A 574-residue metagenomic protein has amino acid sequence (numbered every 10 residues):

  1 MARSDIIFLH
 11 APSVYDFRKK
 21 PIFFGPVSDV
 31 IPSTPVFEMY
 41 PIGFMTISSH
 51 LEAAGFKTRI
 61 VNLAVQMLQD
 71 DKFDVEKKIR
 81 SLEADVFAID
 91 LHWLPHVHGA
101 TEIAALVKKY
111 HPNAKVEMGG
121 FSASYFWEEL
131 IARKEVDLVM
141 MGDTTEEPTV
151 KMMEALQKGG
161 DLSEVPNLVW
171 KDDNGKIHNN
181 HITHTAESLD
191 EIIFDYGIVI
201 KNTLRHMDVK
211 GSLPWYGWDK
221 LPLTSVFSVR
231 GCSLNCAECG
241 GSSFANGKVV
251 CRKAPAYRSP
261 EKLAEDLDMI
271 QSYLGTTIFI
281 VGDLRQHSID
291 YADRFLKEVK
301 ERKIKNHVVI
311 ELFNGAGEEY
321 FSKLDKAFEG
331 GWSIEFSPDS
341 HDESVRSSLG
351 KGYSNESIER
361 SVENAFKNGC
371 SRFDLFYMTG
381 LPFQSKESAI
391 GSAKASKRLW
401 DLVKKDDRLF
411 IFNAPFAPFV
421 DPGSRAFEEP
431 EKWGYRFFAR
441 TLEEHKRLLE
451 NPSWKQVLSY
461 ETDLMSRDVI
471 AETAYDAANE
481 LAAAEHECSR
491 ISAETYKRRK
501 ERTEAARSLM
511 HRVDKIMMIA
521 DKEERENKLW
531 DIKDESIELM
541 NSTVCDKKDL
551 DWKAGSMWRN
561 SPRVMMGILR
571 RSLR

Functional and structural regions predicted by a protein language model:
A2-F8, K57, E76-R80, D85 (+2 more regions): Radical SAM enzyme core and accessory elements
A2-R3, R18-P21, K171-S228: N-terminal [4Fe-4S]-dependent radical SAM core
S4-V36: Short glycine-rich His-centered loop
D16-F17, W127, L234, N246-G247 (+4 more regions): Flexible glycine/acidic-rich beta-alpha junction loops that bind and position SAM and/or redox cofactors in anaerobic
F44, A100, T149, P260-L263 (+5 more regions): Aromatic/hydrophobic pocket-lining residues that form the small-molecule binding cavity in soluble enzyme cores
H50, A54, R59-S188, G423: Glycine-rich beta-alpha loop elements in corrinoid/cobalamin-binding modules across cobalamin-dependent enzymes
V86-I89, P95, K115, Q271 (+4 more regions): Conserved C-terminal portion of the radical SAM core fold that forms the substrate/S-adenosylmethionine-binding
Y196-G369: Radical SAM [4Fe-4S] cluster-binding motif and immediate context
